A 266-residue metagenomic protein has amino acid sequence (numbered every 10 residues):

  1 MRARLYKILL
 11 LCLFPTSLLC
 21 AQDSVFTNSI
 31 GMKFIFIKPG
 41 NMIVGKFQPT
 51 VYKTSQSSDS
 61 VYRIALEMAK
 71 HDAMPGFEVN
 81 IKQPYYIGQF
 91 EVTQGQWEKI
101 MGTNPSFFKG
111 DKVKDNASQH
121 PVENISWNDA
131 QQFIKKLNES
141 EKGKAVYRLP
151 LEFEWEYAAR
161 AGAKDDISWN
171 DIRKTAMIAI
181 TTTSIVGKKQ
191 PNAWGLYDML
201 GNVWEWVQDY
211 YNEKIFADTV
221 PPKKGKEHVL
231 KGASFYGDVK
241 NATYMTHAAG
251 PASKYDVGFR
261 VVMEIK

Functional and structural regions predicted by a protein language model:
M1-L9: Bacterial N-terminal signal peptides that target proteins for export
I8-S17: Bacterial N-terminal signal peptides
C20-A21: Boundary at the C-terminal end of the N-terminal hydrophobic targeting segment
F26-S106, S126, G201: A short glycine-rich, aromatic-capped structural motif
I43, Q56-S57, V113-N116, N124-T246 (+1 more regions): Functional-site microenvironments in short loops/helix caps that host divalent-cation chemistry
Y52, M101-K112, K164-W169: Cytochrome P450 catalytic domain signature, combining two hallmark sequence patches
Y86, N116-P121: Second-shell loop/turn segments in exported
Y255-K266: Short, structured beta-strand segments at or near domain termini in extracellular proteins/domains
